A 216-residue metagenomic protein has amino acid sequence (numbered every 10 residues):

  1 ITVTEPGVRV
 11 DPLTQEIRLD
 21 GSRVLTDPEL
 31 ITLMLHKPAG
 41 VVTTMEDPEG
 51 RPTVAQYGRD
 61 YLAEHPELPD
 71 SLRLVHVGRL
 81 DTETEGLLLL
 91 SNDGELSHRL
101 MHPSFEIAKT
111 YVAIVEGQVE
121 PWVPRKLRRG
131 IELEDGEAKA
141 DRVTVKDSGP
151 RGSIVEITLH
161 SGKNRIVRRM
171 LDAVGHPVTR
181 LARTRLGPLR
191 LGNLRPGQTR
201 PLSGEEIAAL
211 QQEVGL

Functional and structural regions predicted by a protein language model:
I1-L216: Basic, flexible Lys/Arg- and Gly-enriched helix-loop patches that mediate nucleic-acid binding at interfaces with rRNA
